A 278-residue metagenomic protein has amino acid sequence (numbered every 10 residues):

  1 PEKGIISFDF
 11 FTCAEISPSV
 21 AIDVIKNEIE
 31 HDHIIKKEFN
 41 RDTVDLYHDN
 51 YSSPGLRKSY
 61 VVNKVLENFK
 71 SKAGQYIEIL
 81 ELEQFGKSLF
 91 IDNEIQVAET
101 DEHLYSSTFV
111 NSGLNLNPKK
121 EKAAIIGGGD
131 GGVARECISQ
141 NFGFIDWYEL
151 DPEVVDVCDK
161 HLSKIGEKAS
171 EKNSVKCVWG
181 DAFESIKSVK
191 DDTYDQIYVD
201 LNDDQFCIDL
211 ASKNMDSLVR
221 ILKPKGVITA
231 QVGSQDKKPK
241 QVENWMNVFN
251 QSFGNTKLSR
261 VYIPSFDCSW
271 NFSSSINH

Functional and structural regions predicted by a protein language model:
P1-D42: Polybasic/polar functional segments that serve as interface/processing modules
E2-G4, D267-N271: A short, glycine/Asx- and small/polar-enriched loop/turn that sits immediately N-terminal to a beta-strand
H33-K87: N-terminal auxiliary segments of SAM/dcSAM-dependent transferases
D42-D49, K72-G74, E99-S252, F266-C268: The AdoMet/dcAdoMet-binding core of the Class I SAM-like
V44, I276-H278: C-terminal lobe and adjacent flexible extensions of AdoMet/dcAdoMet transferase-like proteins
E83-D92, L114: S-adenosyl-L-methionine
V178, Q241, K257, S274-I276: Soluble extramembrane regions of membrane proteins in the secretory/endomembrane system
F253-P264: Conserved S-adenosyl-L-methionine
